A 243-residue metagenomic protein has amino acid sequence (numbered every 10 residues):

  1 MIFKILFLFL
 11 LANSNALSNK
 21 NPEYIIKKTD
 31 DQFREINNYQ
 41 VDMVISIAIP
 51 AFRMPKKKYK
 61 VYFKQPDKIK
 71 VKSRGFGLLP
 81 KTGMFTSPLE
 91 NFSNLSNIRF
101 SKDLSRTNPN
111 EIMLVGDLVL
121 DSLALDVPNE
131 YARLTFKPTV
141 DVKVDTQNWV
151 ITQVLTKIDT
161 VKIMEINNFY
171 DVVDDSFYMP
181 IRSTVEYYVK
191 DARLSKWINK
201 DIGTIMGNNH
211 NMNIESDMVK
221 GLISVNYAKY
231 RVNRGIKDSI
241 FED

Functional and structural regions predicted by a protein language model:
M1-L8: Sec-dependent signal peptide recognition, specifically the positively charged N-region followed immediately by
L8, N38, K68, E111-M113 (+1 more regions): A residue-level signal for beta-strand positions that form part of recognition/binding surfaces within mature
L8-A51, K102-S105, E242: N-terminal leader/targeting segments and the immediate start of mature chains
N13, L17-S18, T82-R99, V154-M164: Short, charged, low-hydrophobicity "junction" segments
E35, F63-Q65, N148: Short loop/turn positions at the edges of beta-strands in beta-sheet-rich folds
V41-M43, M54-K60, P66, V71-S73 (+3 more regions): Extended beta-sheet lipid-handling architectures
A48-D117: An acidic-aromatic
P109-S239: Gly/Pro-enriched, hydrophobic low-complexity segments that function as extracytoplasmic propeptides/linkers
